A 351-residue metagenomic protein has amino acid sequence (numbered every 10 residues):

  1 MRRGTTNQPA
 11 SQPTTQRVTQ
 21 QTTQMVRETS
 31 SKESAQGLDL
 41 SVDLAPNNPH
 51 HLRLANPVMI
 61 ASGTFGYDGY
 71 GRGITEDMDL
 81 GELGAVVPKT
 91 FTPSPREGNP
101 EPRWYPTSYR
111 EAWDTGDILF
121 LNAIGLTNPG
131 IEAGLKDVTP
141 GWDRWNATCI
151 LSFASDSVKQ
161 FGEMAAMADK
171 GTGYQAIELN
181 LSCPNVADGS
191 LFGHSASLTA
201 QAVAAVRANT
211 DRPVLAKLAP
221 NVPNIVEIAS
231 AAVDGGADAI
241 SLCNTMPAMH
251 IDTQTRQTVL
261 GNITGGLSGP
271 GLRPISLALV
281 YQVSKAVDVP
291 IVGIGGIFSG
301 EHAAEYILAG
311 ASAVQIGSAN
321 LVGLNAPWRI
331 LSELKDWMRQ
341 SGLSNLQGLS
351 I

Functional and structural regions predicted by a protein language model:
R2-N7, Q12, M25-C149, S155 (+1 more regions): N-terminal capping/small domains of soluble enzymes
V58-A61, G84-P88, C149-L151, I177-L179 (+5 more regions): Hydrophobic faces of well-ordered beta-strands that scaffold small-molecule active sites in alpha/beta enzyme cores
Y70-I74, F161-M167, V222-G235, A286 (+1 more regions): Catalytic cores of alpha/beta
P88-P93, L181-C183, S241-M249, G296-I297 (+1 more regions): Glycine-rich phosphate-binding active-site loops on the catalytic face of alpha/beta enzymes
R96-A112, I251-G265, A319-L343: C-terminal helical cap(s) of enzyme catalytic domains, especially alpha/beta-barrels
F120, L181-S197, I228-K285, V289: Glycine/Thr-rich beta-alpha phosphate-binding loop at enzyme active sites
I131-W145, H194-A216, L260-I291, I330-S341: Alpha-helix-loop-beta-strand connector modules within alpha/beta enzyme cores
S152-S155, L218-N224, R273, V289-E301: Glycine-rich beta-to-alpha transition loops that act as phosphate-gripper elements at the mouths of alpha/beta enzyme
